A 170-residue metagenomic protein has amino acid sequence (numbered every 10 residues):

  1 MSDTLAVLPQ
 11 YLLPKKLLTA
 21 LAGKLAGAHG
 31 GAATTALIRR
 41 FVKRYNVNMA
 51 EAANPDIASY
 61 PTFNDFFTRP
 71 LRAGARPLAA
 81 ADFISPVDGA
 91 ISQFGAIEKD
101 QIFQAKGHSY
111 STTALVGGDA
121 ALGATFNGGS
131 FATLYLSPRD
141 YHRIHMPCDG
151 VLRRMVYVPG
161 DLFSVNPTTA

Functional and structural regions predicted by a protein language model:
M1-A170: Non-catalytic terminal segments and appended small domains
